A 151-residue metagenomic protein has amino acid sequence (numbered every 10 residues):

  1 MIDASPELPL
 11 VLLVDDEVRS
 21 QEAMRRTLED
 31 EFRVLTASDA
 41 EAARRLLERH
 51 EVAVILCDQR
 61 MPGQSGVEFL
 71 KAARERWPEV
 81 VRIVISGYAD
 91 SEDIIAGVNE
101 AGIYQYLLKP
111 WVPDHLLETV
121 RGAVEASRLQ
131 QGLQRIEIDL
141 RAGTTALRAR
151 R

Functional and structural regions predicted by a protein language model:
M1-L12, R33, Q131, R135-R150: Non-catalytic signal-transmission and effector/linker regions of two-component phosphorelay proteins
P6, E17-T36: Two-component/phosphorelay signaling modules centered on CheY-like receiver
Q21, P62-G63: The feature encodes the CheY-like receiver
S38-A42, S65-E68: Acidic catalytic/metal-coordinating carboxylates
H50-L56: Active-site beta3 strand of CheY-like receiver
D58, S86: Active-site residues of response regulator receiver
E68, A89-Y106: Alpha4 helix (beta4-alpha4-beta5 surface) of REC/receiver domains from two-component response regulators
E92, W111-V120, V124, R128: C-terminal output helix
